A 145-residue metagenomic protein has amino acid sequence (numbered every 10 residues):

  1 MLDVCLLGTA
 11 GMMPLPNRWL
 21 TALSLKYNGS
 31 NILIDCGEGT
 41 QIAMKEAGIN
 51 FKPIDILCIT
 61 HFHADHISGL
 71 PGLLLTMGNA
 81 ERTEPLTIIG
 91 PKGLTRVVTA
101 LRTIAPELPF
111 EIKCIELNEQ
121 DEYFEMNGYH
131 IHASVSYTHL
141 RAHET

Functional and structural regions predicted by a protein language model:
M1-A47, R141: Conserved beta-strand hairpin/beta-sheet module of binuclear metal-dependent hydrolase folds, prominently
L15, S24, G48, G78 (+2 more regions): Short secondary-structure boundary/capping segments
L20-A22, P85, E119-Y123: Short, acidic/polar N-cap/turn motifs at the starts of alpha helices
E38-I89, K113-N118: Active-site metal-binding motif and surrounding structural segment of the metallo-beta-lactamase
P91-Y137: Metallo-beta-lactamase
T138-T145: Conserved small/polar residues in nucleotide/adenosyl-binding loops
